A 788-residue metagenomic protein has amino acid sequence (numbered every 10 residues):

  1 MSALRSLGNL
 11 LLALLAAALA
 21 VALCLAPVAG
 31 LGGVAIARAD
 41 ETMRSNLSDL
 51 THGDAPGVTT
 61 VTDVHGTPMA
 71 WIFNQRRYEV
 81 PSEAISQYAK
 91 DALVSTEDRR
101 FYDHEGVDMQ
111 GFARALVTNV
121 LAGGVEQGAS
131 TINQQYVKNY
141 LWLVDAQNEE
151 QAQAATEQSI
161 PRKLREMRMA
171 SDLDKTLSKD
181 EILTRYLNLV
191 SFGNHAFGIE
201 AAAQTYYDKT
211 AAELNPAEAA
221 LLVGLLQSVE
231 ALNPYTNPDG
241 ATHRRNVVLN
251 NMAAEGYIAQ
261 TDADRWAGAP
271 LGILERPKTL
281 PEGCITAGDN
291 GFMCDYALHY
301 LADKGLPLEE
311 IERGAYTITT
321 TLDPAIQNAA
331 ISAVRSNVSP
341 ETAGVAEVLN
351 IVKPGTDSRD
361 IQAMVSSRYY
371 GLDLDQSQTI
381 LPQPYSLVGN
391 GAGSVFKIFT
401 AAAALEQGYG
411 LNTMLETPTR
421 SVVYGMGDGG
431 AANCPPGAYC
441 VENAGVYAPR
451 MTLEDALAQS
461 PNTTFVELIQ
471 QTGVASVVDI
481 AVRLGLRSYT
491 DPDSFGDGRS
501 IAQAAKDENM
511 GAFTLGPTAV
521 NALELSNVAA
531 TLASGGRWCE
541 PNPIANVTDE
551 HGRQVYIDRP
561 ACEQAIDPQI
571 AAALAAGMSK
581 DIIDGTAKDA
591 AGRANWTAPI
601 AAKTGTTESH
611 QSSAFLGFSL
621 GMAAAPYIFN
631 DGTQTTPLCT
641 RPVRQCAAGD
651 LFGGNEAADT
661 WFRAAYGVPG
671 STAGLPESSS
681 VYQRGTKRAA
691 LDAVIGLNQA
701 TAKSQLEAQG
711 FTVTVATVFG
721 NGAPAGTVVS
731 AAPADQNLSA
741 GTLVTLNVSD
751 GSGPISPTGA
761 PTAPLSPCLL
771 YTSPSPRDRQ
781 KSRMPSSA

Functional and structural regions predicted by a protein language model:
M1-T60: N-terminal type II signal-anchor transmembrane helix that functions as the membrane-insertion/stop-transfer segment
I36, S48-V58, D63, Q127-Q135 (+7 more regions): Extracytoplasmic/periplasmic proteins that interact with beta-lactams or build/remodel peptidoglycan
A55-V58, T62-Y257, Y369, A458-N462 (+2 more regions): Peptidoglycan glycan-strand catalytic modules in the bacterial/periplasmic cell-wall system
G66, L93, Y136, I182 (+17 more regions): Residue-level preference for non-acidic, small/hydrophobic
T67-Y78, A201-T205, E230-P234, L308-G314 (+7 more regions): Short pre-catalytic segments that frame enzyme active sites
S95-D108, A122-E126, L173-K179, S191-A196 (+13 more regions): Bacterial peptidoglycan biogenesis and beta-lactam-recognition machinery
Y316, T320-T342, L349-I351, M364-S367 (+5 more regions): A penicillin-recognizing enzyme superfamily signal
G670-S773, R777, S786-A788: Ligand-recognition elements built from short beta-strands and adjacent flexible loops
